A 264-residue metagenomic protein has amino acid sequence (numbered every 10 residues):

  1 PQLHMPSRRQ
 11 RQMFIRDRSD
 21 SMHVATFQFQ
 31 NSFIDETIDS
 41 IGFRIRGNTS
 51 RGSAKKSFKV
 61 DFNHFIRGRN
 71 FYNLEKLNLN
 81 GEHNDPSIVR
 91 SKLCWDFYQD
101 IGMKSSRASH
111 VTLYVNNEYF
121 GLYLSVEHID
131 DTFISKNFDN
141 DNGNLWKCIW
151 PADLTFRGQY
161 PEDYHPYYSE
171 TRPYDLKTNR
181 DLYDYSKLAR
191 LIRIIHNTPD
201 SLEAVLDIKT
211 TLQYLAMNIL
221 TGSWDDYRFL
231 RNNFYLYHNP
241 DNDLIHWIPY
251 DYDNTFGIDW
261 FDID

Functional and structural regions predicted by a protein language model:
P1-R11, I15: Single conserved hydrophobic/aromatic residue that forms the stacking wall/gate of nucleotide- or nucleobase-binding
Q10, V60, A204-I258: Active-site acidic catalytic loop and adjacent metal/ATP-binding pocket of ATP-dependent phosphoryl transfer enzymes
Q12, R16-V89, L93: Conserved NTP-binding catalytic cores of kinases and kinase-like/nucleotidyltransferase enzymes across multiple kinase
I15, V115-N116: Structural motif
D35-G42, Y114-V115, K136, N140-G143 (+1 more regions): Carboxylate/His-rich catalytic cores and anion/metal-binding grooves
K59-R67, G81-E82, I101-S106, E118-T221: Internal "kinase-insert"/substrate-recognition segments embedded within catalytic cores of ATP-dependent enzymes
I101-T112, D226: Short, well-structured beta-strand/strand-turn elements
I258-D264: Hydrophobic, secondary-structure "cap" segments at the distal end of domains
